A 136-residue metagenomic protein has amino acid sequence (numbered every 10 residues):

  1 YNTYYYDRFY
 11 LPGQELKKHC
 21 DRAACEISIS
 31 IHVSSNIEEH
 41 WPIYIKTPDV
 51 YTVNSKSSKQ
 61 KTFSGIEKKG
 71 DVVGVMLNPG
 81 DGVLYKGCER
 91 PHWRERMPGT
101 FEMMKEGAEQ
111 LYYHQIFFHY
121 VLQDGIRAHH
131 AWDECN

Functional and structural regions predicted by a protein language model:
Y1-Y6: A short coil-to-beta-strand element that immediately follows conserved catalytic motifs
P12-E89, Y112-I116, G125-C135: Catalytic core of non-heme Fe(II) oxygenases with the double-stranded beta-helix
L16-H19, P91-G107: Short beta-strand His + acidic residue motifs that chelate non-heme Fe in jelly-roll/DSBH and cupin folds
H119: An acidic, glycine-/histidine-flanked metal-binding catalytic module
